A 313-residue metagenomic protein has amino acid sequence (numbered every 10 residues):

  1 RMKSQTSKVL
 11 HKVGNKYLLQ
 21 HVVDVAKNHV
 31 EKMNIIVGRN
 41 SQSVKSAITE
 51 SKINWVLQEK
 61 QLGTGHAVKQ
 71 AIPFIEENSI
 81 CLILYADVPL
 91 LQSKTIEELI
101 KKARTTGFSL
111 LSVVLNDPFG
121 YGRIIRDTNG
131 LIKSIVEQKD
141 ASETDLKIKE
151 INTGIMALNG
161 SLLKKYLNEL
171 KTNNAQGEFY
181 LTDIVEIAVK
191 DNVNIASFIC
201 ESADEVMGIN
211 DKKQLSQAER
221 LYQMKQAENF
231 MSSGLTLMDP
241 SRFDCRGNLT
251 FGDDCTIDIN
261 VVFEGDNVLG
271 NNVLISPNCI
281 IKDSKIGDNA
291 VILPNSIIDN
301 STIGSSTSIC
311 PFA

Functional and structural regions predicted by a protein language model:
R1-Q5: N-terminal nucleotide-binding beta1-loop-alpha1 segment
T6, V37, Y85, S112-V113: Short beta-strand/turn micro-motifs composed of small residues that flank or help shape donor/cofactor-binding pockets
V9, K52-N54, L131, N194-A196 (+1 more regions): Conserved beta-strand segments of alpha/beta enzyme cores
K12, K16-K94, E98: Conserved N-terminal catalytic core of the sugar/cofactor nucleotidyltransferase
K12, L90, A157, G208-I209: Short aromatic/basic micro-patch
L91-A175, I184, V193: Conserved core of the sugar-phosphate nucleotidyltransferase
Q176-A313: Left-handed beta-helix
